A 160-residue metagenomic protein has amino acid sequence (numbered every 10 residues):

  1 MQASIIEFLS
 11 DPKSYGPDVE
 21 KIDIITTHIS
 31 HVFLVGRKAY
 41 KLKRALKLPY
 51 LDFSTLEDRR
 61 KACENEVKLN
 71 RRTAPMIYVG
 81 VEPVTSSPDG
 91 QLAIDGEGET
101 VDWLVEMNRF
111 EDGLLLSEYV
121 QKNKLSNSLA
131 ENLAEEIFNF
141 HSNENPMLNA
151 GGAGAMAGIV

Functional and structural regions predicted by a protein language model:
Q2-V160: Conserved ATP-binding subdomain of kinase catalytic cores across diverse folds
